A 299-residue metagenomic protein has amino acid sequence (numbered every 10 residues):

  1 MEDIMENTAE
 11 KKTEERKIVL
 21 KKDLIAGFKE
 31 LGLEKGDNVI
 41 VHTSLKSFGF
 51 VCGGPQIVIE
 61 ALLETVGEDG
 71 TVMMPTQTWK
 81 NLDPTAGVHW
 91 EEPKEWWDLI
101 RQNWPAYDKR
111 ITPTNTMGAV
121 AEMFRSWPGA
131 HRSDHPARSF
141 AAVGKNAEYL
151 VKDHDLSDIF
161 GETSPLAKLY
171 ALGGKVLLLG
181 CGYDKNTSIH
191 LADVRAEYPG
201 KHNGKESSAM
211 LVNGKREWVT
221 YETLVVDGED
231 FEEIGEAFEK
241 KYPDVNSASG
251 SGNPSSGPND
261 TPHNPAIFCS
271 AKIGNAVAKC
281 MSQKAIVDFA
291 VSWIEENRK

Functional and structural regions predicted by a protein language model:
E2-K299: N-terminal and secondary-structure boundary signal
